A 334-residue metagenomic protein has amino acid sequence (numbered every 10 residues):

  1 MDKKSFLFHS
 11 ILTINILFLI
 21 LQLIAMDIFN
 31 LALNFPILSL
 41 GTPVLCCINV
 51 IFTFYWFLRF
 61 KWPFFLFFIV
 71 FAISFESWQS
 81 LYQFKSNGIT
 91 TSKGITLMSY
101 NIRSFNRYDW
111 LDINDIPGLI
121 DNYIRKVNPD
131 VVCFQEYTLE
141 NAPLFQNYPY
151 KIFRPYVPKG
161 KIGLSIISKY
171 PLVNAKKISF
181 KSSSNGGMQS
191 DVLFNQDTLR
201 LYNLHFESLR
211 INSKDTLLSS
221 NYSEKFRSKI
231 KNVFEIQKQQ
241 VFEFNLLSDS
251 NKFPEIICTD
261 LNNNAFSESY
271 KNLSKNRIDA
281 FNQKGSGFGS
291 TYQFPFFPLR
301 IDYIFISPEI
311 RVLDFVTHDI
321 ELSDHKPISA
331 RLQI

Functional and structural regions predicted by a protein language model:
M1-F145: N-terminal, active-site-proximal structural segment of metallo-dependent hydrolase catalytic domains
S5-F57, W62-F68, K177, L246-E255 (+1 more regions): Metal-dependent phosphoester-hydrolase catalytic domains
L38, T96-I102, I116-N141, L201-L204 (+5 more regions): Active-site beta-strand/loop signature of hydrolases that rely on acidic residues for catalysis
F71-T91, G118-N122, V131-N212, V316-D319: Structured beta-strand-rich core segments of catalytic domains in phosphoester-bond hydrolases
S99-D115, R210-V233: Acidic/histidine-rich helix-loop elements that form or flank divalent-metal/phosphate-binding sites at the catalytic
S104-Y108, T138-A142, P158-K161, S184 (+5 more regions): Active-site environment of divalent metal-dependent phosphoester hydrolases
L144-N147, D215, E268-K271: Short amphipathic alpha-helical segments
